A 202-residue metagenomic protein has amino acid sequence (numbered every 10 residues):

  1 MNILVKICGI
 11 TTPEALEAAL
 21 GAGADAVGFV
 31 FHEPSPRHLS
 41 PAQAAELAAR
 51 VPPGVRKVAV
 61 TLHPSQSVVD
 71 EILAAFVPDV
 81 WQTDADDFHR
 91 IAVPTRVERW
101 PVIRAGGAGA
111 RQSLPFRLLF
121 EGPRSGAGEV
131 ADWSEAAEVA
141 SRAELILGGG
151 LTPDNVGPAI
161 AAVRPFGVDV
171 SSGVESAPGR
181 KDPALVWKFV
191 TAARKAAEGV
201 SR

Functional and structural regions predicted by a protein language model:
M1-R202: Conserved N-terminal beta1-alpha1 strand-loop-helix module at the mouth
